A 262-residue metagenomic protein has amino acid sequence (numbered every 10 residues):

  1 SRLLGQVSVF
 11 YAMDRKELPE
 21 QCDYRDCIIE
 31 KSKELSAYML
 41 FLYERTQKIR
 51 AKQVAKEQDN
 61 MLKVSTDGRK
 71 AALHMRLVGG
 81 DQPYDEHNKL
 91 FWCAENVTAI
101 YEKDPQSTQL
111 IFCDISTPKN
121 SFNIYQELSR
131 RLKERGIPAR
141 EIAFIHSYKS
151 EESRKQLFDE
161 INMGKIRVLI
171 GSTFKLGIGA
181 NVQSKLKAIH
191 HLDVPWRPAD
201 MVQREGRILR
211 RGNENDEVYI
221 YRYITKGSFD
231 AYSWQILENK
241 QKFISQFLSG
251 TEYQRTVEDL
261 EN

Functional and structural regions predicted by a protein language model:
S1-P83, E95-A99, I166, I220 (+1 more regions): Inter-lobe coupling linker of SF2 helicases/translocases
Q82-C93, N120-Y125: Phosphate/oxyanion-binding active-site loops and adjacent basic polyanion-contact surfaces
D104-Q106, K165-I166: Short, high-confidence coil segments that cap the C-terminus of an alpha-helix and link into the following beta-strand
S107-I115: Conserved RecA-like ASCE P-loop NTPase motor core of nucleic-acid helicases/translocases
I115-H146: Conserved helicase motor "Helicase C" RecA-like lobe of SF1/SF2 P-loop NTPases
P138-T173: Conserved helicase ATPase core of P-loop NTP-dependent helicases/translocases
N181-V194, V218-R222: A short beta-strand element within the Helicase C-terminal
R197-N215: Conserved SF2 helicase motif VI
